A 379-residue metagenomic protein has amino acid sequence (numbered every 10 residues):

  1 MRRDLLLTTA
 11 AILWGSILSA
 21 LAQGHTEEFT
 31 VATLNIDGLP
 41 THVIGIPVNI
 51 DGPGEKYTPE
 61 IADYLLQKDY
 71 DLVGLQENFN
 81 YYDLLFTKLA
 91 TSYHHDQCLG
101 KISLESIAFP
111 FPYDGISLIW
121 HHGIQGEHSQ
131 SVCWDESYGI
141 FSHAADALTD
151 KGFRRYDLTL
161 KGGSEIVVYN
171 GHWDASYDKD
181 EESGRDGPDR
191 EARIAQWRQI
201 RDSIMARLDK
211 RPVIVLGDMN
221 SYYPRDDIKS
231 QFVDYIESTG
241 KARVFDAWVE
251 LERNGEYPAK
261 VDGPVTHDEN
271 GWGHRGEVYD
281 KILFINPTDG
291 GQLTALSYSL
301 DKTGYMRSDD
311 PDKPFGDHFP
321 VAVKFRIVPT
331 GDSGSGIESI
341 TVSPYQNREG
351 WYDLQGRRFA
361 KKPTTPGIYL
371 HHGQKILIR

Functional and structural regions predicted by a protein language model:
T8-S19: Bacterial N-terminal signal peptides
A22-A90, D317, P329: N-terminal, active-site-proximal structural segment of metallo-dependent hydrolase catalytic domains
T33-Y57, Y138-D146, D174-A192: Acidic/histidine-rich helix-loop elements that form or flank divalent-metal/phosphate-binding sites at the catalytic
L72, Q76-D174: Structured beta-strand-rich core segments of catalytic domains in phosphoester-bond hydrolases
G152-Y169, S183-G184, P188-S230: His/acidic metal-ligating clusters that form di-metal
M205-I214, S221-G331: Metal-dependent phosphoester-hydrolase catalytic domains
P329-Q355: Residue-level detector of functionally pivotal "anchor" positions at catalytic/ligand-binding pockets or at interdomain
I368-R379: C-terminal tail/sorting-segment detector
